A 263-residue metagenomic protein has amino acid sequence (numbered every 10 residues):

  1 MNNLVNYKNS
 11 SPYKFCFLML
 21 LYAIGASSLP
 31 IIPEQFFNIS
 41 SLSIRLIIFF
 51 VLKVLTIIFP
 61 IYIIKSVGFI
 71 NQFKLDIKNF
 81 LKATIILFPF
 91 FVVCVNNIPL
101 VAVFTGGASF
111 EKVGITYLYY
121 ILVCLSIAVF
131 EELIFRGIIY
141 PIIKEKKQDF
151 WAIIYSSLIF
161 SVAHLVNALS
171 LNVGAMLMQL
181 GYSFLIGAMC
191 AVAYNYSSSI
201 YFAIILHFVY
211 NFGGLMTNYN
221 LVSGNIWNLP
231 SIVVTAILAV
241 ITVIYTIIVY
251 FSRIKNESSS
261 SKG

Functional and structural regions predicted by a protein language model:
M1-N9, F69: Short, Lys/Arg-rich, polar N-terminal cytosolic tail immediately upstream of the first transmembrane signal-anchor
F15-K65, N79-A83, L118-Y119, P230-V240: Alpha-helical transmembrane segments in multi-pass membrane proteins
E34-L42, L100-K112, L169-G174, N218-N228: Membrane-interface helix termini and inter-helical loops of multi-pass transporters
F37-I47, I64-L133, Y140, E145: Juxtamembrane helix-loop-helix connectors linking adjacent transmembrane helices in multi-pass membrane enzymes
C124, A128, D149-L165: Small-polar-interrupted transmembrane alpha-helices in polytopic inner-membrane proteins
F130-Y155, N195-S199: Membrane-interface helix/loop boundary segments of multi-pass membrane proteins
M176-I232: Functionally important transmembrane alpha-helices
F208-G263: C-terminal membrane module of polytopic membrane proteins
